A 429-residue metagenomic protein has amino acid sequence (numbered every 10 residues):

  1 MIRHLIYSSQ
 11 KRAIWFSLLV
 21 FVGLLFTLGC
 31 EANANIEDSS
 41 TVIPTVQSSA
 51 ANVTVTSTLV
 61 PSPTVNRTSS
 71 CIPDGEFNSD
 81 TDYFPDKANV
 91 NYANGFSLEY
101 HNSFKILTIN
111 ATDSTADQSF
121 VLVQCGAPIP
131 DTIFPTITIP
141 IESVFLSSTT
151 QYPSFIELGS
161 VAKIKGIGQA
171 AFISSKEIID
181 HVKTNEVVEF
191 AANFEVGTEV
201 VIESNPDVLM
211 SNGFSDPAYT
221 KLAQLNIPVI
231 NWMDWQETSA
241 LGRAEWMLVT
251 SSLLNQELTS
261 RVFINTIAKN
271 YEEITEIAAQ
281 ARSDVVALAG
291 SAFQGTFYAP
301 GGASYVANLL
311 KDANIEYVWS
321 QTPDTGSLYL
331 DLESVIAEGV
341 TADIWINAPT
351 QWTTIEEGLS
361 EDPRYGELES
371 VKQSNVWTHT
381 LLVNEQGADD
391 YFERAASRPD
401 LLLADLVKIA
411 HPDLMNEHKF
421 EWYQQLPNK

Functional and structural regions predicted by a protein language model:
M1-K11: N-terminal secretory signal peptides that target proteins for export/translocation
K11-V22: Sec-dependent N-terminal signal peptides
F26-G29: C-terminal motif of bacterial Sec signal peptides marking the signal peptidase cleavage site
E31-Y152, T259-L288, I355, I409 (+1 more regions): Bacterial Sec-exported substrate-binding components of ABC uptake systems
K105-S204, V208-G213: A short, structured surface patch at a secondary-structure boundary
E186, G197-E199, E203-T296, S320-Q321 (+1 more regions): Extracytoplasmic substrate-binding proteins
E276-D362: Flexible, glycine-rich surface segments
G326-T341, W345-D413: C-terminal soluble interaction/assembly domains
